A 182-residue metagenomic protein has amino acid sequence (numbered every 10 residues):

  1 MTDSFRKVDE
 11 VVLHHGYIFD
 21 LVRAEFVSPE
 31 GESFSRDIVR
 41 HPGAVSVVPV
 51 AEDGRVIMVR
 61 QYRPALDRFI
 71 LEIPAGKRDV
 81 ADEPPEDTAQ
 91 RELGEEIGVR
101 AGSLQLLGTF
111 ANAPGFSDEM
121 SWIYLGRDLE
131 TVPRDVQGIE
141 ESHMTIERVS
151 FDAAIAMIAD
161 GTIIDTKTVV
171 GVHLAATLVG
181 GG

Functional and structural regions predicted by a protein language model:
M1-V11: Extended interaction-bearing regions that mediate binding to partners or small molecules
T2, S46-R91, P133, E140-E141: Conserved Nudix-box catalytic region and its N-terminal flanking loop in Nudix hydrolases and closely related
F5, E32, F69, L106 (+4 more regions): Nudix hydrolase/Nudix homology domain
E10-S46, E52: Acidic, metal-coordinating catalytic segment for phosphate/diphosphate chemistry, firing primarily on the Nudix
D20, P42, A51, R63-A65 (+3 more regions): Active-site segment of metal-dependent pyrophosphate-handling enzymes, primarily the Nudix hydrolase catalytic core
R23-E25, P49, L125-R127, R148-S150: Short, well-ordered beta-strand micro-motif
E52-D53, D87, R91, E95 (+1 more regions): Replace "anionic and nucleotidyl ligands
